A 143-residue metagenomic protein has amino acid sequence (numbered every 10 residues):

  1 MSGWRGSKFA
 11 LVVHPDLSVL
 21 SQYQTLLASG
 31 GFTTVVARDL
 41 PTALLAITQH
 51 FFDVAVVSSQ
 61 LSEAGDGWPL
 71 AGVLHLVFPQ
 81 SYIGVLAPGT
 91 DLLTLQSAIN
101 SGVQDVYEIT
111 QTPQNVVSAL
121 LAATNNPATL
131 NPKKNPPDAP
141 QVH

Functional and structural regions predicted by a protein language model:
M1-V19, Q24, T112-H143: Non-catalytic signal-transmission and effector/linker regions of two-component phosphorelay proteins
T25-L27, A46, S97: Alpha-helical interaction/dimerization surfaces of two-component signaling modules
S29-G30, V77: Conserved dinucleotide-binding and phosphotransfer motif residues
V36-V54, S62: Acidic, metal-coordinating helix/loop segments flanking the phosphotransfer/catalytic sites of two-component signaling
T48-H50, V73-Q80, S101: Conserved phosphotransfer cores of two-component systems
A55, I83, V106-Y107: Two-component signal transduction core modules
V56-V73: Conserved phosphotransfer microenvironments
P69, A87-Y107: Alpha4 helix (beta4-alpha4-beta5 surface) of REC/receiver domains from two-component response regulators
